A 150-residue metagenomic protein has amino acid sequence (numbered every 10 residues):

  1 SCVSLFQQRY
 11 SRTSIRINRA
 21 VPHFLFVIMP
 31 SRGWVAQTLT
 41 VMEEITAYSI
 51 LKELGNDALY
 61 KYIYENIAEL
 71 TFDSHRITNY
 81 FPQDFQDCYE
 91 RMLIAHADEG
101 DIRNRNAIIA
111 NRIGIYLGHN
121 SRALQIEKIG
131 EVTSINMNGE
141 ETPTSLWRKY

Functional and structural regions predicted by a protein language model:
Q8-R9: Cationic, low-complexity basic patches in intrinsically disordered or flexible, solvent-exposed regions
H23, P30-Q37: Long, compositionally biased intrinsically disordered regions
T38-E65, H75, Q83, D87 (+1 more regions): Phospho-regulated, low-complexity intrinsically disordered regions of nuclear gene-regulatory and chromatin-associated
L70: Flexible coil/turn residues that form the inter-helical turn or adjacent wing/linker of helix-turn-helix
T78: The alpha-helix within a helix-turn-helix
